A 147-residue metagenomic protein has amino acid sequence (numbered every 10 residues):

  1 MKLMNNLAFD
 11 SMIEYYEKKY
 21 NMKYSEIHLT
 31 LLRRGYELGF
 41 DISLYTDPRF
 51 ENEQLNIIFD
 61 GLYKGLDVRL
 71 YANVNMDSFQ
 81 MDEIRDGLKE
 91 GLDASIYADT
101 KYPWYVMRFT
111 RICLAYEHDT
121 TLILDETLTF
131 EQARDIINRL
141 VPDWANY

Functional and structural regions predicted by a protein language model:
M1-Y147: General marker for long, soluble alpha-helical cores
